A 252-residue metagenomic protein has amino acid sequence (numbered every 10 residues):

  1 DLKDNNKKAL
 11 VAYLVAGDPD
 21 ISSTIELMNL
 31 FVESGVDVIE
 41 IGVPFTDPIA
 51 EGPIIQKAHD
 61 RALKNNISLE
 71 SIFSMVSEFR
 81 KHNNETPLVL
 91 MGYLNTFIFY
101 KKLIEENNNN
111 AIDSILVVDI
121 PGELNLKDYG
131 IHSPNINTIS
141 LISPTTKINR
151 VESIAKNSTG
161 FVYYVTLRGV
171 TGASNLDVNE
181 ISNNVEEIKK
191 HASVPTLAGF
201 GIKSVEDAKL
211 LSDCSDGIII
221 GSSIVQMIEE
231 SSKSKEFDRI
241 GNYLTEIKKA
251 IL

Functional and structural regions predicted by a protein language model:
D1-L14, M75-K81, L252: N-terminal amphipathic alpha-helix/helix-capping segment at the start of soluble metabolic enzymes
D1-L2, F45-I55, K64-S77, F97-K101 (+5 more regions): Active-site-adjacent beta->alpha loops and helix N-cap segments on the catalytic face of soluble alpha/beta enzymes
L2-K8, S34-I49: N-terminal glycine-rich anion-binding loops that anchor highly charged ligand groups
L10-L14, I39-I41, L88-G92, I115-V117 (+4 more regions): Hydrophobic faces of well-ordered beta-strands that scaffold small-molecule active sites in alpha/beta enzyme cores
I21-F31, T146-N157, A198, I202-I218: Catalytic cores of alpha/beta
G35-D37, N108-S114, H132-I139, K156-V162 (+1 more regions): Glycine-enriched alpha-helix->loop->beta-strand junction motifs that scaffold or abut catalytic
N135-G172: Histidine/lysine/aspartate-rich catalytic loop segments that bind and position anionic ligands
E186-V194, K203-K209, D213-L252: Alpha/beta catalytic cores of nucleotide-metabolism and tRNA/nucleoside-modifying enzymes
